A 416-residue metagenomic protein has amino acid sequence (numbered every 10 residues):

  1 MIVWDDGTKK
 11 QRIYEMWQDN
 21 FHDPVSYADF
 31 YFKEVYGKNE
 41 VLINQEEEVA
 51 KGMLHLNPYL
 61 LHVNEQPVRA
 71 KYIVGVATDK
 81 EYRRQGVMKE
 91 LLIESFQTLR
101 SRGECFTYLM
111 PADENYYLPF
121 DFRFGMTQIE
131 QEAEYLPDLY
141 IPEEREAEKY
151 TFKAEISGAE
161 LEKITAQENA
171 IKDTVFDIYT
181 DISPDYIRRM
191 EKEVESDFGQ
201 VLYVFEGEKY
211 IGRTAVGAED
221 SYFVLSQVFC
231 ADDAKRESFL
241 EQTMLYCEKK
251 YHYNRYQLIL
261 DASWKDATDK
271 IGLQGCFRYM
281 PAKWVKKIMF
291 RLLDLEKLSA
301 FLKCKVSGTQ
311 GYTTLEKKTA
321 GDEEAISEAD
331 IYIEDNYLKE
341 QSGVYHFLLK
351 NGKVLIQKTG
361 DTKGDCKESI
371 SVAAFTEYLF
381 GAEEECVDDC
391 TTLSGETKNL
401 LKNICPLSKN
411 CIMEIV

Functional and structural regions predicted by a protein language model:
M1-P58, E65-Y72, D138-D185, D220-F223 (+2 more regions): Short amphipathic alpha-helix that is part of the acyltransferase structural core
E40-L54, F198-T214, D389: Conserved beta-hairpin
V68-K80, S221-D233: Conserved acetyl-CoA binding element of GNAT-fold acetyltransferases
G75-T78, R84-Q97, A234-C247: Conserved acetyl-CoA-binding loop-helix of GNAT-fold acetyltransferases
L92, T98-P111, K249-A262: Conserved GNAT acetyl-CoA-binding A-motif
M110-D113, F120-D121: Glycine-rich, histidine-containing beta strand-loop boundary motifs that form or position
D121-E143, E237, E241, L245-V416: Active-site/acyl-donor-binding loops of N-acyltransferases
Q128-V228, A234-S238, Q242-H252, E296-D330: Amide-forming acyltransferase catalytic core, primarily the GNAT-like/NAT-type and related acyltransferase folds
